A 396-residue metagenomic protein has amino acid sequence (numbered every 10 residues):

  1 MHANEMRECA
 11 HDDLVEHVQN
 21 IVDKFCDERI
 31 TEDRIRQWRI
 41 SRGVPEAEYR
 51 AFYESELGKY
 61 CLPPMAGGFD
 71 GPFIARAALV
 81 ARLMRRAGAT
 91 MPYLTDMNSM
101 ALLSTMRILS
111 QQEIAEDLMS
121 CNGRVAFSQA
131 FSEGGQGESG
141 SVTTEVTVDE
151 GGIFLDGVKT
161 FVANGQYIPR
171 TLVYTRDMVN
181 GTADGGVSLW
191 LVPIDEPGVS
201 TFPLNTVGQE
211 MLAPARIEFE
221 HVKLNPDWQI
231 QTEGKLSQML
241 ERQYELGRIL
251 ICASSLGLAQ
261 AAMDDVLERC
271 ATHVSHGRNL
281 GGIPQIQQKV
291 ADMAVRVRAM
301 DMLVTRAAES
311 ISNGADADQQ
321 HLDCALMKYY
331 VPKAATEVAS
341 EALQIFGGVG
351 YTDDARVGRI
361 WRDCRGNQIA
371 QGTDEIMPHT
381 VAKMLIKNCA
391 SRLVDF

Functional and structural regions predicted by a protein language model:
H2-R7, L79, F346-F396: Glycine-rich phosphate/cofactor-binding loops in nucleotide/flavin-utilizing enzymes
R7-C9, T201-R298, A325, N367 (+1 more regions): Glycine-rich beta->alpha junctions and the first turn(s) of the following alpha-helix
D33-I40, A271-R278, V297-Y330, L343-G348: C-terminal helix-coil-helix/basic helical segment that borders enzyme active sites and/or dimer interfaces and provides
E54-R124, A163-R170, I311, R362: Internal helix-loop-helix
G123-S132, V173: A short, Trp-centered hydrophobic/proline-enriched beta-strand micro-motif
T144-T147: A structural signal for short hydrophobic beta-strand segments in well-ordered beta-sheet cores
D156-F202: A short core secondary-structure module
T160-G165, L246-R248, G366-T373: Glycine-rich phosphate/pyrophosphate-binding beta-alpha loops
